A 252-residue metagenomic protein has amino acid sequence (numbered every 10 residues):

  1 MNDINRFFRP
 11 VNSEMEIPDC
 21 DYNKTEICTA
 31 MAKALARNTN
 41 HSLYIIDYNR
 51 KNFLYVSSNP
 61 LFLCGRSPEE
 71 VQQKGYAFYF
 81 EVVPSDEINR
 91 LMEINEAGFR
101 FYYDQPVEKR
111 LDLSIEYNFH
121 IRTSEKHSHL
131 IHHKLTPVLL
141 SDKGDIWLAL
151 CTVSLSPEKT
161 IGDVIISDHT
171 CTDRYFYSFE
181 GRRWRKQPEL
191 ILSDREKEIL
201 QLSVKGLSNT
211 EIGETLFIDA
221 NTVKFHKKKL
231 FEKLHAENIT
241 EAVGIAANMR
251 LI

Functional and structural regions predicted by a protein language model:
M1-Y22: Short, low-complexity N-terminal regulatory "tails/caps" that precede and couple sensory modules
D21-Y76, C171-F179: PAS-family sensory domain signal
I46-E69, K74-G162: Sensory/regulatory domains in signal-transduction proteins
S156-F176: Histidine/lysine/aspartate-rich catalytic loop segments that bind and position anionic ligands
T172-R195: Regulatory hinge/linker segments at domain boundaries that couple sensory/effector modules to output domains
E196-S203, A242: Short alpha-helical "packing" element that flanks the helix-turn-helix/winged-helix DNA-binding module
G206-E241: Recognition helix of helix-turn-helix DNA-binding domains
L216, I245-A246, L251-I252: Alpha-helical protein-protein interaction scaffolds
